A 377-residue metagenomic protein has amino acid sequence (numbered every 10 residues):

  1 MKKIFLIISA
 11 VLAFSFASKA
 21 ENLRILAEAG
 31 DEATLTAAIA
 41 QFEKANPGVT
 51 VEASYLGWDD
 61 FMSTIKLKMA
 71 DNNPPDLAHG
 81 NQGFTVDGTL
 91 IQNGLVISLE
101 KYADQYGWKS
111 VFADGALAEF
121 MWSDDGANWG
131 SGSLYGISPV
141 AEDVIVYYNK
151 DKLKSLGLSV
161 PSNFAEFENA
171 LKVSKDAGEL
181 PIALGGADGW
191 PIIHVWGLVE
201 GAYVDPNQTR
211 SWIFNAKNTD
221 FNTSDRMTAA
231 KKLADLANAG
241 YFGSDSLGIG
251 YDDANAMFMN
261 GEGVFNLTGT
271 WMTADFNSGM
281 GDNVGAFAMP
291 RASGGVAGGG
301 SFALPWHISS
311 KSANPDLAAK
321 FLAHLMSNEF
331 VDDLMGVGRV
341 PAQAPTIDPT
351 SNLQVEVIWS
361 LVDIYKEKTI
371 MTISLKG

Functional and structural regions predicted by a protein language model:
F5, S18-L95, Q105-V111, V160 (+4 more regions): Conserved N-terminal structural module of periplasmic/extracytoplasmic solute-binding proteins
E28, T85, H194-V195, G201 (+2 more regions): Extracytoplasmic/periplasmic substrate-binding proteins
K44, D71, G132, L156 (+2 more regions): Extracytoplasmic/periplasmic substrate-recognition and gating elements
T85-V144, E168, G285: Hinge/lid segment of periplasmic solute-binding proteins
E100-G115, Y203-T228, S278-G279, R291-G299 (+1 more regions): Short, solvent-exposed loop/beta-turn-alpha elements that line the ligand-binding surface or hinge of extracytoplasmic
D124-P139, V144, E168-N218, G263: Extracytoplasmic/periplasmic solute-binding protein
L171-S174, F214-L247: Glycine-centered hinge/linker elements that transmit conformational signals in sensory and ligand-binding systems
F214-N215, G338-I347, E356-G377: C-terminal capping/gating helix-and-loop segments adjacent to ligand/active sites or protein-protein/ligand interfaces
